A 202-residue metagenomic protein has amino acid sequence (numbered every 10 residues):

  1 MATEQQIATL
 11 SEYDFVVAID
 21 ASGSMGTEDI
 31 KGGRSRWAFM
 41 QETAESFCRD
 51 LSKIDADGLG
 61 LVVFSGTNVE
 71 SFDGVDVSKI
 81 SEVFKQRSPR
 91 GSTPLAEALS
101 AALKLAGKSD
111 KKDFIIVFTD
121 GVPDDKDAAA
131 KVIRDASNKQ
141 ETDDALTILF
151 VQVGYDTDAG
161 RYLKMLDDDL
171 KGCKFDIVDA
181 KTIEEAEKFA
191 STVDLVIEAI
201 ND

Functional and structural regions predicted by a protein language model:
M1-D202: Acidic, low-complexity intrinsically disordered regions
